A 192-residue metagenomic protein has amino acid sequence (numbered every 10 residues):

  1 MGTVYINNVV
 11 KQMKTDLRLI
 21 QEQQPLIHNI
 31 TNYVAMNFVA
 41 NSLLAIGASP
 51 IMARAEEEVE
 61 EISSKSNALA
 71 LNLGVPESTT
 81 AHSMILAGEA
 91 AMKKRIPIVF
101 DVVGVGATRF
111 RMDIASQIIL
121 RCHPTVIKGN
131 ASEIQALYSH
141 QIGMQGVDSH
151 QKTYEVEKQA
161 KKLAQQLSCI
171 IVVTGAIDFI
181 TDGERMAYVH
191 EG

Functional and structural regions predicted by a protein language model:
G2-I85, A90-M92, P97, K158-G192: Small-residue (G/A/S/T)-rich helix-start motifs and N-terminal tracts that mark the onset
Y5, T31, A35, P76 (+3 more regions): Catalytic cores of large soluble enzymes that bind and process phosphate-bearing ligands
V59, V105-G106, E133-A136: Short gly/pro/ser/thr-enriched loop/turn and capping motifs at secondary-structure boundaries
N72, T80-G129: Glycine/small-residue-rich loop that forms an oxyanion/phosphate-binding "nest" at active or ligand-binding sites
R111-M186: Conserved phosphate/ATP/ADP-binding segment of small-molecule kinases
